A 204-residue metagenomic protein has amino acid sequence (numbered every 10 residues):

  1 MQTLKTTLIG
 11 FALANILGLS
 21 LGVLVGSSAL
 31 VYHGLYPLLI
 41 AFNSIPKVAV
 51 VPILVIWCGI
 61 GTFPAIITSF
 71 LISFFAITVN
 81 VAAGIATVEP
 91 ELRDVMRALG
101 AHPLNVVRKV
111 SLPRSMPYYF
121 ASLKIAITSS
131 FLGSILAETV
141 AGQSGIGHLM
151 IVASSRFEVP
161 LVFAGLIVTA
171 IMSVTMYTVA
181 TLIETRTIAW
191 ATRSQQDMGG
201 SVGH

Functional and structural regions predicted by a protein language model:
M1-L24: Transmembrane alpha-helix signature in integral membrane proteins
T6, I151-S173: Pore-lining and gate-forming transmembrane alpha-helices of multi-pass membrane transport proteins
V23, L30-P37, N80, G84-T87 (+4 more regions): Membrane-spanning helices that line or support transport/gating and their immediate boundary helices in channels
L39-A76, A83-G84: Generic hydrophobic transmembrane alpha-helix motif, especially the helices
I67-L71, L104-A137, A164, V168 (+2 more regions): Transmembrane alpha-helices
I77-I125, M150: Short cytoplasmic-facing helical segments at TM-TM junctions of multi-pass membrane proteins
A141-S154, S201: Short hydrophobic, aromatic-rich alpha-helical segments embedded in or entering the lipid bilayer of multi-pass
F163-H204: C-terminal transmembrane helix and the adjacent membrane-cytosol boundary/short C-terminal tail of inner/organellar
